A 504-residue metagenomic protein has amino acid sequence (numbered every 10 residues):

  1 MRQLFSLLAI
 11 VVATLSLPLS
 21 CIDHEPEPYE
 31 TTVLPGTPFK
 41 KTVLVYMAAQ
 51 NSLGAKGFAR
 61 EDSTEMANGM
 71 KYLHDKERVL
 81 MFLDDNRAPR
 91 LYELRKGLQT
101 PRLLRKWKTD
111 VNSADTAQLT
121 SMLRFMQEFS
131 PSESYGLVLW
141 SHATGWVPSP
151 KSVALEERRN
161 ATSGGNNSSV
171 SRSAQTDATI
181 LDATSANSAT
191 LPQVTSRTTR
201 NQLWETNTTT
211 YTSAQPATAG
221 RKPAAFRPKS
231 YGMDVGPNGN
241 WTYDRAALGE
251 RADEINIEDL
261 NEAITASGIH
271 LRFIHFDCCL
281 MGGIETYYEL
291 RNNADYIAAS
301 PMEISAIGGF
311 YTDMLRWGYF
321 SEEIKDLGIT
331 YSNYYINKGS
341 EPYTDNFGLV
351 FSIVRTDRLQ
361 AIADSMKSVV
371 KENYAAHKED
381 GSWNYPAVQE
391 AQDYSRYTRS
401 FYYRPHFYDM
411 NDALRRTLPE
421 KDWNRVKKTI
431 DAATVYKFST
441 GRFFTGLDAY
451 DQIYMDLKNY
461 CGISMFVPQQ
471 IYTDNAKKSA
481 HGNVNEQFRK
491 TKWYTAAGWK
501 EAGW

Functional and structural regions predicted by a protein language model:
M1-L8: Bacterial N-terminal signal peptides that target proteins for export
V11-L15: Alpha-helical transmembrane segments
S16-S20: C-terminal motif of bacterial Sec signal peptides marking the signal peptidase cleavage site
I22-E133, K151-L155, R159-S171, T176: N-terminal extension/subdomain marker
T42-M47, R78-L83, G136-L139, R272-F276 (+2 more regions): Structural recognition of the beta-strand scaffold that forms the well-ordered cores of secreted hydrolase catalytic
A49-L53, D85-P89, V111, S141-V147 (+3 more regions): Solvent-exposed loop/turn segments at secondary-structure junctions within structured extracellular/periplasmic domains
P148-P150, S479: Compositionally biased, intrinsically disordered or low-complexity tracts enriched in glycine and polar/hydroxyl
V170-R172, D177-W504: Terminal, contiguous helix-loop blocks that mediate binding/assembly
